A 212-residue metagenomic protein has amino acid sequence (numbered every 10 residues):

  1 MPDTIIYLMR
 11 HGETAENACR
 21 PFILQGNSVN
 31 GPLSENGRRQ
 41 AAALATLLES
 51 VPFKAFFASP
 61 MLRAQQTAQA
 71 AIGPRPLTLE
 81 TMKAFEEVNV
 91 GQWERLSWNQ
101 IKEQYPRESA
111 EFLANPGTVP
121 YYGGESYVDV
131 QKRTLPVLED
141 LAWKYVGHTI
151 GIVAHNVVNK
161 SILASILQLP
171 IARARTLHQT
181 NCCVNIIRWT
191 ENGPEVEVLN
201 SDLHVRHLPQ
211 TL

Functional and structural regions predicted by a protein language model:
M1-F53, Q69, L96, E191-L212: An N-terminal RHG(E/S)-centered segment typical of histidine phosphatases
M1-I5, L47, V88-K102, W143 (+2 more regions): Acidic, low-complexity terminal tails and accessory targeting/binding regions of phosphate-metabolizing enzymes
D3-I5, A42-A110: Phosphate-coordination/substrate-recognition cap region in phosphate-metabolizing enzymes
T4-M9, H148-A154, V158: Beta-strand elements within well-structured catalytic alpha/beta cores of enzymes that handle phosphate/sulfate esters
A58-S59, K132, V153-A154: Short beta-strand scaffold positions
A70, S161, S165: Active-site signature of alpha/beta-hydrolase-fold catalytic machinery across serine- and Asp/Cys-nucleophile hydrolases
E108-D129: Short glycine/proline- and acidic residue-enriched helix-loop micro-motifs that form flexible lids or anion-recognition
